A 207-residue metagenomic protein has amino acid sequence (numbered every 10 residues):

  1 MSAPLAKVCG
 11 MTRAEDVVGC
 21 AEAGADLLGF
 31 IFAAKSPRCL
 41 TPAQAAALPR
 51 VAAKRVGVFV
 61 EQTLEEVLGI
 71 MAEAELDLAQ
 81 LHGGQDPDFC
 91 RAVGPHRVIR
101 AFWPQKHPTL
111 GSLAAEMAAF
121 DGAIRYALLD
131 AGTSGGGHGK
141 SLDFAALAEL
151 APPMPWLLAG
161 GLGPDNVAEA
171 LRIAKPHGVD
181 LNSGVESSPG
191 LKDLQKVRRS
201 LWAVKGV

Functional and structural regions predicted by a protein language model:
M1-V207: Conserved N-terminal beta1-alpha1 strand-loop-helix module at the mouth
